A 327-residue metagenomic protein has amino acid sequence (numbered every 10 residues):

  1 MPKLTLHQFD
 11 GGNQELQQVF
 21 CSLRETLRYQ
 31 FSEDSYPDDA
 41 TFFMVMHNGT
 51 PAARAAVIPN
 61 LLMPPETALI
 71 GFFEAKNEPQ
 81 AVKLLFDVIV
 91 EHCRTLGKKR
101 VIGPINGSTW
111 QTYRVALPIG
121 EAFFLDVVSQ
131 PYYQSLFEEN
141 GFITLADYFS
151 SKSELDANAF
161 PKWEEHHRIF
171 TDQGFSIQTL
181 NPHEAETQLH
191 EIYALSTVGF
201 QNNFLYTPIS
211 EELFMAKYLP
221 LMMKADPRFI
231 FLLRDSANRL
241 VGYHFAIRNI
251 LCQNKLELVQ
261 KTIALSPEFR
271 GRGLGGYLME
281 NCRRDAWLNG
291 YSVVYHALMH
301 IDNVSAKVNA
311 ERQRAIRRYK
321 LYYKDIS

Functional and structural regions predicted by a protein language model:
M1-E33, D38, M44, I169-I209 (+1 more regions): Short amphipathic alpha-helix that is part of the acyltransferase structural core
F9-N13, E33-F42, H47, A52-A55 (+6 more regions): Catalytic cores of nucleotide-enabled group-transfer and carboxylate-activating enzymes in metabolic and assembly-line
S32-F123, K224, R234-K261, I326-S327: Conserved donor-binding loop and adjoining core beta-sheet/short helix segment in diverse acyl/aminoacyl transferases
L69-E74, I177, N202-N203, Q260-E268: Glycine- and acidic
W110-N158, L221, F229-F231, Y243-Q253 (+2 more regions): Active-site/acyl-donor-binding loops of N-acyltransferases
A157-D172: Short acidic N-proximal helix/loop "leader" segments that mark the beginning of a domain or an inter-domain linker
T197-N249: Phosphate-binding active sites in nucleotide-utilizing proteins
R272: Flexible nucleotide-binding loop
